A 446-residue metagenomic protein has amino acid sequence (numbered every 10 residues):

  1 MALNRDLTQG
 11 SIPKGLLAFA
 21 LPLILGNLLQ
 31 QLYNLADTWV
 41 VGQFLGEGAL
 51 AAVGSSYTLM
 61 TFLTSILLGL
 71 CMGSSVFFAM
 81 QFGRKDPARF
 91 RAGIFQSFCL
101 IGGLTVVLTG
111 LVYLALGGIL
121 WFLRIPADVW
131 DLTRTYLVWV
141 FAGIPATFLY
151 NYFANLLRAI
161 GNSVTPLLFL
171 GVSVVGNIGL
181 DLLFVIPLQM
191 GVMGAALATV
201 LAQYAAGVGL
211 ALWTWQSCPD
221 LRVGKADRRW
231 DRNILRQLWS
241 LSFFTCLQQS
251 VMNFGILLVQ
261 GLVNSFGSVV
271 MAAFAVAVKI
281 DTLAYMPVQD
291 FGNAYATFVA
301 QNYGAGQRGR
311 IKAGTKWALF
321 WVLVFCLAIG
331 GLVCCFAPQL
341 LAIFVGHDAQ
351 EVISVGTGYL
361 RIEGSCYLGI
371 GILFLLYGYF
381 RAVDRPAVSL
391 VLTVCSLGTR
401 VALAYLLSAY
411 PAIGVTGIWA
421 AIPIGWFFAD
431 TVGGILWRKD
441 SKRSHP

Functional and structural regions predicted by a protein language model:
M1-A20, F78-G143, P187-F243, V299-C366 (+1 more regions): Short alpha-helical transmembrane segments in multi-pass integral membrane proteins
L7-F44, T58-G73, F77, G102-T109 (+4 more regions): N-terminal transmembrane alpha-helices
A18-D37, W139, Y150, S173 (+5 more regions): Transmembrane helical elements of multi-pass membrane transporters/channels
L23, N27, W39, V76 (+15 more regions): Transmembrane alpha-helix boundary and packing residues in multipass membrane permease domains and related
L28, L32-A51, L120-A127, L183-M190 (+5 more regions): Helix-terminus/linker motif at the lipid-water interface of multi-pass membrane proteins
E47-T58, L137, A196, S268-L283 (+2 more regions): Small-residue hotspots at the loop-to-helix junctions and early N-terminal turns of transmembrane alpha-helices
L50-G110, T147-P166, A273-A337, I370-L392: Small-residue-rich hydrophobic transmembrane alpha-helices
C71, V140-R158, P166-V174, A195-L210 (+4 more regions): Short runs within selected transmembrane alpha-helices of multi-pass transporters and secretion channels
